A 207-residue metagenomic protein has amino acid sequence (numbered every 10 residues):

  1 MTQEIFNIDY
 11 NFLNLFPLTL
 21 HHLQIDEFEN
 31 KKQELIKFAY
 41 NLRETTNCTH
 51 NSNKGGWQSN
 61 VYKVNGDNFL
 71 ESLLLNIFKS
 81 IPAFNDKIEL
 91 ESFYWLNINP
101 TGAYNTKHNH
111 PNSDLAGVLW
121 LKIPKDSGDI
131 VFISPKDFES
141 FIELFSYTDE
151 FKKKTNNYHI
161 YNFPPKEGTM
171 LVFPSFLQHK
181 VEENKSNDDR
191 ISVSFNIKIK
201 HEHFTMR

Functional and structural regions predicted by a protein language model:
T2-D86, Y104: Non-heme Fe(II)/2-oxoglutarate
L23, L96, L119, F195-I197: Preference for bulky hydrophobic residues occupying beta-strand positions in well-ordered beta-sheet regions
E34, N184, F204-R207: Short conserved micro-motifs at the rims of enzyme active sites and ligand-binding pockets
V64-Y94, P100-D114, L119-D126: Active-site region of the double-stranded beta-helix
N99-V172, D189, E202-M206: Catalytic core of non-heme Fe(II) oxygenases with the double-stranded beta-helix
A103-Y104, F176-K180: Histidine-centered metal-chelating micro-motifs
L121, L177, I197-I199: Short beta-strand segments enriched in hydrophobic/aromatic residues within well-folded beta-rich domains
E182-S192: Ligand-binding loop in jelly-roll beta-barrel domains
